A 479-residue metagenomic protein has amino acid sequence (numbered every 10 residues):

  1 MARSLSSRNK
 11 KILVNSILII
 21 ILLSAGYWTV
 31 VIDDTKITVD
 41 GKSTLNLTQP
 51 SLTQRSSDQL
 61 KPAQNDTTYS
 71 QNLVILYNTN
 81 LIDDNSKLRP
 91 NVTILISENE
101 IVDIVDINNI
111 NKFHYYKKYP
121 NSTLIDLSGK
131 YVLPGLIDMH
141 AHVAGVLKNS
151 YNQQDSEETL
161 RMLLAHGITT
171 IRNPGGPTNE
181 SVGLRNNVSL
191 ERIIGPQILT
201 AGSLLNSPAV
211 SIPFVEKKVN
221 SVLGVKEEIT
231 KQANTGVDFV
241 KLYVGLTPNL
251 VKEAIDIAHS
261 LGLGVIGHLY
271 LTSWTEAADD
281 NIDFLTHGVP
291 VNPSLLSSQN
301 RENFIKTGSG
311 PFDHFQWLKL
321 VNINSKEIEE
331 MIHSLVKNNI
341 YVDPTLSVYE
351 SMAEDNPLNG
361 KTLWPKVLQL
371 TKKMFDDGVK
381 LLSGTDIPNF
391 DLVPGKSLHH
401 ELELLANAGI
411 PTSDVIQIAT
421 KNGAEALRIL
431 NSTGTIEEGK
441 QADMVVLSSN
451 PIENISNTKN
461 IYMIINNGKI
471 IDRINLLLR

Functional and structural regions predicted by a protein language model:
A2-I21: N-terminal Sec-pathway targeting helices
V31-T53: Ser/Thr/Pro/Gly-rich low-complexity linker/stalk segments immediately outside membranes or between
D33-G41, L127, Y131-A141, N152-L269 (+3 more regions): Divalent-metal coordination cores built from histidine and acidic residues
L60-K61, N65-L73, N85-L133: Histidine-rich, glycine-flanked metal-binding segment
P62-D66, L81-T93, N109-F113, V393 (+2 more regions): Acidic, glycine-enriched loop/beta-strand segments at the rims of small-molecule binding/catalytic pockets
T79, I94, N99, G129 (+14 more regions): Divalent metal-coordination and catalytic microenvironments
L147-Y151, S181, T275-I282, L295-R301 (+6 more regions): Histidine/acidic-residue-rich catalytic or RNA/ligand-binding cores of hydrolases and nuclease-related proteins
K361-L447: His/Asp/Glu-enriched, well-ordered alpha-helical/loop segment that forms or immediately abuts the divalent-metal
